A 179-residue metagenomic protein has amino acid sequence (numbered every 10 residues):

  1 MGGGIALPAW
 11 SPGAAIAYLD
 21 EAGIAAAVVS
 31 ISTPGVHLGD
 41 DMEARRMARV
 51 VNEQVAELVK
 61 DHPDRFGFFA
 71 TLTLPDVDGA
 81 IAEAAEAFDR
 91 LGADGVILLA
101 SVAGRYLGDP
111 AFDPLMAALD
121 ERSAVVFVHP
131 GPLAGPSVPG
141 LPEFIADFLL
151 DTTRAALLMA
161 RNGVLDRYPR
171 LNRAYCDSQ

Functional and structural regions predicted by a protein language model:
M1-Q179: Helix-coil boundary/capping segments in enzymes
